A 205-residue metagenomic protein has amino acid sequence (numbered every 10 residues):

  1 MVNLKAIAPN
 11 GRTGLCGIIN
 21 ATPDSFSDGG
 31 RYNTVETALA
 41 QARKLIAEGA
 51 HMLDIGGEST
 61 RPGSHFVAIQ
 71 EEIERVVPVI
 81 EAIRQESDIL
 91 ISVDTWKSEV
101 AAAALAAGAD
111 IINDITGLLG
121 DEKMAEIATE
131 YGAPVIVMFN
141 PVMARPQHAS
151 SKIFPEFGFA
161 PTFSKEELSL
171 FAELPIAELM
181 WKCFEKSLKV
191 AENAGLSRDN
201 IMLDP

Functional and structural regions predicted by a protein language model:
M1-T22, E192, L196: N-terminal amphipathic alpha-helix/helix-capping segment at the start of soluble metabolic enzymes
K5-P9, V77-Q85, L105, T129 (+2 more regions): Surface-exposed amphipathic alpha-helices with a cationic face
G11-L15, A50-H51, S87-I89, A109-D110 (+2 more regions): Short, well-ordered coil/turn segments that N-cap beta-strands
L15, H65-V93, S98-A102, E130-N140: Alpha-helix-loop-beta-strand connector modules within alpha/beta enzyme cores
I19, L45, G49, L53 (+4 more regions): Conserved, mostly hydrophobic/aromatic
P23-S25, T60-R61, A107, L118-P205: Conserved anion-binding
S25-S27, H51-P78: Glycine-rich, proline-tolerant flexible connector loops at the mouths of alpha/beta enzymes
S27-K44, E71-E74, G117-E122, A177-E185: Glycine-rich anion/phosphate-binding loops
